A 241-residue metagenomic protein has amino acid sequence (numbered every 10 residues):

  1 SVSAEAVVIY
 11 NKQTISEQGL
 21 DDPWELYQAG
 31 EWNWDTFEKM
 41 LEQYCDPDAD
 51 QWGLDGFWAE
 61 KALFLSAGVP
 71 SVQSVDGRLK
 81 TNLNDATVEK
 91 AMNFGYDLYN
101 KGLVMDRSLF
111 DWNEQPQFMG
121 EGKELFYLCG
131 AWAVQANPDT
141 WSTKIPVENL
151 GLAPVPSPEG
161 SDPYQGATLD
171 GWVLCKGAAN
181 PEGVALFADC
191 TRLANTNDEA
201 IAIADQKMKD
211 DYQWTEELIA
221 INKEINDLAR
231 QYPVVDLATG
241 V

Functional and structural regions predicted by a protein language model:
S1-V8, S16, G30-K80: Extracytoplasmic/periplasmic solute-binding protein
Q13-Y27, L103: Aromatic-glycine-rich donor-binding/catalytic loop that engages nucleotide-sugar donors across glycosyltransferases
L26-A29, P70-K90, S142-T143, S157-P163: Short, solvent-exposed loop/beta-turn-alpha elements that line the ligand-binding surface or hinge of extracytoplasmic
G30-T36, R107-G120: Short helix-initiation/N-cap motifs at beta->coil->alpha
E38-L41, D76-L109: Glycine-centered hinge/linker elements that transmit conformational signals in sensory and ligand-binding systems
D50-Q51, G120-G130: Alpha-to-beta junction loops
W141-Y212: Extracytoplasmic/periplasmic substrate-recognition and gating elements
I201, I219-V241: C-terminal capping/gating helix-and-loop segments adjacent to ligand/active sites or protein-protein/ligand interfaces
